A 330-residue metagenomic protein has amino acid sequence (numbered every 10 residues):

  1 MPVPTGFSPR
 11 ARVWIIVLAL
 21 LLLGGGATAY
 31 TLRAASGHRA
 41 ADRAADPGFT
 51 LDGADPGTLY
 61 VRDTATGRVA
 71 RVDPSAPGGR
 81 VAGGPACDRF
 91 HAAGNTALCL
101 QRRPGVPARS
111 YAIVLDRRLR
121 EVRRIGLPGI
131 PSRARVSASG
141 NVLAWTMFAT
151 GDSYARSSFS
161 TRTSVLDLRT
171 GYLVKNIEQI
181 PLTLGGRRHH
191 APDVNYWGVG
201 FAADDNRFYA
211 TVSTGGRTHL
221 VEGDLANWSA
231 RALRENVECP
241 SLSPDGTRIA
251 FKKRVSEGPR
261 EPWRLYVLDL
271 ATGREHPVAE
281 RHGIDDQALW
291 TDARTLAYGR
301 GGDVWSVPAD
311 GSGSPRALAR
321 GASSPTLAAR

Functional and structural regions predicted by a protein language model:
P2-R330: Sequence signature of WD/YWTD-type beta-propeller architectures
